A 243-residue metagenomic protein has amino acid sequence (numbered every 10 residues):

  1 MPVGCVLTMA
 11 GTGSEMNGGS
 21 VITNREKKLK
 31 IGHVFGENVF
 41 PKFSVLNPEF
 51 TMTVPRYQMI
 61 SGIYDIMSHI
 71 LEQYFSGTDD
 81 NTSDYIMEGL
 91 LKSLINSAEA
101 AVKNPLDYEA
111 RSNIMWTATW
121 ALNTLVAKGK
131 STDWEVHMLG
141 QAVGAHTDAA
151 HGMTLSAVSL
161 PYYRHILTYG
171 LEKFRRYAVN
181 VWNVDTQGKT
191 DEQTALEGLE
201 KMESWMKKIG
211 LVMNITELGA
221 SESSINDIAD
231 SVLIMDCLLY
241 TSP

Functional and structural regions predicted by a protein language model:
M1-D79, R176: A glycine/threonine-rich phosphate-anchoring loop and its flanking beta-alpha core in nucleotide/phosphate-binding
M67, L171-A178, L196-L199, E203 (+1 more regions): An amphipathic alpha-helix signature
Q73-E200: Active-site segments that bind and position negatively charged phosphate/pyrophosphate groups
T190-A220: C-terminal hydrophobic structural anchor segments that stabilize assembly/packing rather than catalytic chemistry
Y240-P243: Conserved small/polar residues in nucleotide/adenosyl-binding loops
